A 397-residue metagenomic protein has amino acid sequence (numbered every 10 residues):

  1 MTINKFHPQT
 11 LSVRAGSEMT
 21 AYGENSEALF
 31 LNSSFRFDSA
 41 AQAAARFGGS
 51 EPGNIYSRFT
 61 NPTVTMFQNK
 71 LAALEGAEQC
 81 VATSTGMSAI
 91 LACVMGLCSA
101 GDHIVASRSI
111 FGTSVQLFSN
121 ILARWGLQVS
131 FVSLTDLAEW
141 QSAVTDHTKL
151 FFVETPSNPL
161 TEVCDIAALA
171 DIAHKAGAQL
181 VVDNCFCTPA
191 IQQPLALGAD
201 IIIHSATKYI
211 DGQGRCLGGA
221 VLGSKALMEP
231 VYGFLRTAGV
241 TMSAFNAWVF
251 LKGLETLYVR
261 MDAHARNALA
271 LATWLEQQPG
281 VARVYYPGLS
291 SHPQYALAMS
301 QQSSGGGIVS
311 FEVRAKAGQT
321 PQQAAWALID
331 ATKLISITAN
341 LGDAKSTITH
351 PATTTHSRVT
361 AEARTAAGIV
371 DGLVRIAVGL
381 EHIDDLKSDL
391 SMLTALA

Functional and structural regions predicted by a protein language model:
T2-I3, S12-A21, Q79-P279, Y285: Conserved PLP-enzyme active-site core in the AAT-like
T2-N61, N69: N-terminal "arm"/small-domain region of PLP-dependent enzymes with the aminotransferase-like
S17, L31-F37, F186, K208 (+7 more regions): Glycine-rich beta-alpha junction loops
S39-S88, T113-N120: Conserved N-terminal alpha-helix of the aminotransferase class I/II PLP-enzyme fold
E51, C216, S304-I308, D371-R375: Short, solvent-exposed beta-strand edge segments and adjacent coil->beta transition regions
S119-N120, Q128, S142, A315-Q319 (+1 more regions): PLP-dependent enzyme catalytic core of the Aspartate aminotransferase-like
F250-V259, G307-G318, R375-G379: Short, well-ordered beta-strand elements within core beta-sheets of diverse protein domains
L269-K345, T360-T365: Conserved small-domain helix->loop->beta segment predominantly found in fold-type I
